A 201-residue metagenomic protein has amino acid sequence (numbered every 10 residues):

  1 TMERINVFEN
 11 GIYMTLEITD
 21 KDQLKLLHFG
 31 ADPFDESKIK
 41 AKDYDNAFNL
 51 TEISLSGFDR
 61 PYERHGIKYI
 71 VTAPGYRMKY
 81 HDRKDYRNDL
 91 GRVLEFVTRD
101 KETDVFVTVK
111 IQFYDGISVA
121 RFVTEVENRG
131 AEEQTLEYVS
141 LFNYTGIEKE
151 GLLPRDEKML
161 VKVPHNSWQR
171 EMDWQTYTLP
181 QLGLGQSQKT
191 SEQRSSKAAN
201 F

Functional and structural regions predicted by a protein language model:
T1-M2: Bacterial Sec-dependent signal peptides at the C-terminal "C-region" and cleavage site
I5-N6, I12-T15, D20, L24-F201: Polysaccharide-binding surfaces and accessory modules of carbohydrate-active proteins
